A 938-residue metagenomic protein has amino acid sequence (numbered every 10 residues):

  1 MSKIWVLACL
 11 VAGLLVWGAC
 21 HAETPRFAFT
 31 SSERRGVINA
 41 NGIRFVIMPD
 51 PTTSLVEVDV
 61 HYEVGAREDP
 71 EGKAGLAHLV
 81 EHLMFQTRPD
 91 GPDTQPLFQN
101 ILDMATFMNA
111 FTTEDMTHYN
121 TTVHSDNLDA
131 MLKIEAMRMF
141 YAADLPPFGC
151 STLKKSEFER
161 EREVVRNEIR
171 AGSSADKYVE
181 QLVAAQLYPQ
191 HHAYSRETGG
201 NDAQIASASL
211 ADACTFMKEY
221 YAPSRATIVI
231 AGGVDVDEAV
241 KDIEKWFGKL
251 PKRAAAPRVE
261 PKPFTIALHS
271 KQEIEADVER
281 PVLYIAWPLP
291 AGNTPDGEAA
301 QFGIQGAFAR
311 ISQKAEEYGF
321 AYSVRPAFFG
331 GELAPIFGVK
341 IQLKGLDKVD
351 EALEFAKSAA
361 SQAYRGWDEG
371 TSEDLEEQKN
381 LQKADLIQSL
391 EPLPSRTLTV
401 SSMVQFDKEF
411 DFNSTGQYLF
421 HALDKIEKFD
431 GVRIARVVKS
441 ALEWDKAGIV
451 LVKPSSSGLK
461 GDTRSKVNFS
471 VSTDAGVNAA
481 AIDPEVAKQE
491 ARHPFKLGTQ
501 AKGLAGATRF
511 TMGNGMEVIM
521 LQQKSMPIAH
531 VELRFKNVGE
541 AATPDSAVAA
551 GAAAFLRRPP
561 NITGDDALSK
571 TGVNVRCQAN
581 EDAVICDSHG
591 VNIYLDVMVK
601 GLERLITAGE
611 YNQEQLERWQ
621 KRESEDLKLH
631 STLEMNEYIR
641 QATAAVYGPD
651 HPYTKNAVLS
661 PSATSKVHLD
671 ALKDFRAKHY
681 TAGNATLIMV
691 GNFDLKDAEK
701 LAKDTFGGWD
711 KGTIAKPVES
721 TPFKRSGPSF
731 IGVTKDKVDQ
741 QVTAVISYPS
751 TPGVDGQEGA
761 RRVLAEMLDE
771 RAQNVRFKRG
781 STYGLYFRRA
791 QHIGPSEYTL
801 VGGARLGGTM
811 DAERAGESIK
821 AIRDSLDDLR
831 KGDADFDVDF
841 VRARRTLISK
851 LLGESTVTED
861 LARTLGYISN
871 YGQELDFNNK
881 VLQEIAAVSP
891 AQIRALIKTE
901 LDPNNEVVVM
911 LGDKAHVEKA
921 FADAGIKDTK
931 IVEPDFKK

Functional and structural regions predicted by a protein language model:
M1-W5: Positively charged n-region of N-terminal signal peptides that target proteins for export
L7-V16: Bacterial N-terminal signal peptides
A19-I47, D235-E275, P281-V282, A286-P288 (+11 more regions): Proteolytic maturation boundary segments
M48, T53-E71, G75-L79, D93-Y141 (+15 more regions): M16 family metallopeptidases and their MPP-like homologs
K155, R162, A211-W246, K446-A447 (+3 more regions): Non-catalytic, conformational "gating/processing" segments within enzyme and secreted inhibitor domains
I205-A213, T664-H668, L672, I885: Alpha-helical scaffold elements lining the catalytic groove of polysaccharide deacetylases
P295-R310, E316, G431-R433, V438 (+5 more regions): PPIase-associated folding chaperone regions across multiple families
